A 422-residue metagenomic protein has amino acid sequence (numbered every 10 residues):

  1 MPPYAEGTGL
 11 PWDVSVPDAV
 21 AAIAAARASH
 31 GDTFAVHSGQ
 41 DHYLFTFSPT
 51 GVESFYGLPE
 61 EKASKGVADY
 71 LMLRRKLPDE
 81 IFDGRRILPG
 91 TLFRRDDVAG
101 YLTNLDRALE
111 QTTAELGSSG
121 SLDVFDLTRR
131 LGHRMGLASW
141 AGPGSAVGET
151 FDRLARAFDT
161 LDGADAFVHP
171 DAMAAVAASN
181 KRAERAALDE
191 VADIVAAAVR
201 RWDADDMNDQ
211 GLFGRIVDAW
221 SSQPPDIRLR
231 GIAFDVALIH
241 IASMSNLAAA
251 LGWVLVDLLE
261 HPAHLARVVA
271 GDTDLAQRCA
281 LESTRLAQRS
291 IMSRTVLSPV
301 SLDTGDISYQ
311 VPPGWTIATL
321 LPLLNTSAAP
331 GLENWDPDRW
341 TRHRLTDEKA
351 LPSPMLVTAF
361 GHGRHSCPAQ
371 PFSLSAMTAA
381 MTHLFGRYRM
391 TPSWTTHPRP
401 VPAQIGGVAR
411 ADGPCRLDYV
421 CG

Functional and structural regions predicted by a protein language model:
M1-M72, L356: N-terminal membrane-proximal hinge/A-helix region immediately C-terminal to the signal-anchor transmembrane segment
W12-A25, G271-Y309: Conserved cytochrome P450 K-helix E-x-x-R motif and the immediately C-terminal K′/meander segment
S38-D41, G100, L116-R134, E149-D152 (+2 more regions): Cytochrome P450
F45-P49, V67-L109, A146-E149: Cytochrome P450
R156-P225: Cytochrome P450 catalytic core segment centered on helix I
V191, A219-A270, M377: Central I-helix of cytochrome P450 enzymes
T319-E348: Conserved cytochrome P450 K-helix/beta-meander segment immediately N-terminal to the heme-binding cysteine loop
F372-G406: Cytochrome P450 heme-binding "Cys pocket" and the immediately downstream C-terminal segment
